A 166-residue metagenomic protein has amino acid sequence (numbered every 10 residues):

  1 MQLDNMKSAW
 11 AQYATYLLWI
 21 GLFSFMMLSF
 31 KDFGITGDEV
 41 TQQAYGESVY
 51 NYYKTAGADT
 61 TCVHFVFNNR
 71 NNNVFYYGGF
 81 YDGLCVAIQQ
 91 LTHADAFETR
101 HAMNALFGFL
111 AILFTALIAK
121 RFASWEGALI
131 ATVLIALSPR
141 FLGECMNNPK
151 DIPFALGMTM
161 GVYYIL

Functional and structural regions predicted by a protein language model:
M1-S8: Membrane-interfacial, low-structure loops and terminal tails that flank and connect transmembrane helices in multi-pass
A11-E39, E47, K54, F65-V66 (+1 more regions): Transmembrane signal-anchor helices characteristic of membrane glycosylation enzymes that use polyprenol
Y13-Y16, T115-L137, L156: Transmembrane-helix signature of polytopic, membrane-embedded enzymes that assemble or transfer cell-envelope glycans
K31-G37, T55-G83: Membrane-proximal lumenal/periplasmic loop motifs of glycosylation machinery
Q42, S48, G108, F154-V162: Hydrophobic core segments of transmembrane alpha-helices in multi-pass, intramembrane catalytic enzymes
F75-G83, L91-L113, T132, E144-N148 (+1 more regions): Loop-to-helix entry region of an early transmembrane alpha helix in multi-pass inner-membrane enzymes
A102-F122, M160-Y164: Transmembrane-helix motifs of polytopic, lipid-linked glycan transferases
